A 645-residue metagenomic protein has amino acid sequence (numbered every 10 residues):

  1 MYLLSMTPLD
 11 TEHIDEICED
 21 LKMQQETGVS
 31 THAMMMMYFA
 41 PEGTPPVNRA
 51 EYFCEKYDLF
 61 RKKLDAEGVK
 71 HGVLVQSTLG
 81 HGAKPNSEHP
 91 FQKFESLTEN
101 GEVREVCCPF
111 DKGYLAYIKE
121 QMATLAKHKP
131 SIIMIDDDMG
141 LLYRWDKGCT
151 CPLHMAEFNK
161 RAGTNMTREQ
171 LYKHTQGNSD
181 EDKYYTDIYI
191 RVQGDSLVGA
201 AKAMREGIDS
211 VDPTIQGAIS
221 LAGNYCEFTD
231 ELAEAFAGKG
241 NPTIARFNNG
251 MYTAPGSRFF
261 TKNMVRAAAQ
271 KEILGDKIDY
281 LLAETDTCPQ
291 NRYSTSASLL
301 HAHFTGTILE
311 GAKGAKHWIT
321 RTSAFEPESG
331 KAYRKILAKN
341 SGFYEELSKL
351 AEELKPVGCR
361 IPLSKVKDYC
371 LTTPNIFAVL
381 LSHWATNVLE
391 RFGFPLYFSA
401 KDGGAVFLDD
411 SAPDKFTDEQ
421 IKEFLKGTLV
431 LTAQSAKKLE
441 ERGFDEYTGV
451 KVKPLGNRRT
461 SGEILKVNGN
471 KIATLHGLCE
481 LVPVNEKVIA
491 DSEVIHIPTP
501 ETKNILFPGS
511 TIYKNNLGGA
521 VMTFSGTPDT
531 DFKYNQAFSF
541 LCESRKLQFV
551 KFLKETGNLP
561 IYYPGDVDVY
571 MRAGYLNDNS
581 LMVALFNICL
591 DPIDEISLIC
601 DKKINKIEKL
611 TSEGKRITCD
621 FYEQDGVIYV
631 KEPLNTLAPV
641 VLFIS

Functional and structural regions predicted by a protein language model:
M1-M36, K62, V69: N-terminal structural segment of carbohydrate-active enzymes
Y2-E12, Y38-C54, N100-Y117, E181-V198 (+7 more regions): The substrate-binding groove and active-site-proximal loops of carbohydrate-active enzymes, especially glycoside
L9-E26, K112-L125, T229-F236, S296-T305: Short, acidic/polar
E12-I17, S382-F416: A short, well-structured beta->alpha microelement
I17-K56, L79-E102, L142-W145, C149 (+1 more regions): Aromatic-lined carbohydrate-binding/catalytic grooves of carbohydrate-active enzymes
G28, M35-Y38, S131, L142-W145 (+10 more regions): Hydrophobic targeting/anchoring helices
K70-H128, D137, L141-W145, M166-R191 (+1 more regions): Active-site-adjacent "subsite" loops/lids of carbohydrate-active enzymes
L380, F398-K401, D409-I644: A conserved amphipathic helix/loop scaffold that creates a polar/acidic microenvironment used either to coordinate
